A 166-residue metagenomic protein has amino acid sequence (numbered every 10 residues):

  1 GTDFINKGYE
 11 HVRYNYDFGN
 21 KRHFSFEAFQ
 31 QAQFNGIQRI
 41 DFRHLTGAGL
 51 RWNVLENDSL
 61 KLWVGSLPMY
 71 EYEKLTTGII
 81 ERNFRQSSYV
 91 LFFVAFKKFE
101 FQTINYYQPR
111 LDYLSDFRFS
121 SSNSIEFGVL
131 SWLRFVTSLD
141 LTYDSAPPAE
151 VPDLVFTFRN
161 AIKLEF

Functional and structural regions predicted by a protein language model:
G1-I5, F34-F42, T76-R82, R110-R118 (+1 more regions): Solvent-exposed loop/turn segments connecting transmembrane beta-strands in outer-membrane beta-barrel proteins
G1-R13, A28-I37, S120-E126, S138: Transmembrane beta-barrel domains of bacterial outer-membrane proteins
E10-Y14, A48, S88-V90, S121-N123 (+1 more regions): Membrane-embedded beta-strands of outer-membrane beta-barrel proteins, especially the hydrophobic/small aromatic
Y16-F18, A32, W52-V54, Y70 (+4 more regions): Residue-level signature of outer-membrane beta-barrel architecture
G19-F26, D58-L62, F93-F101, F127 (+2 more regions): Repeated loop/turn-to-beta-strand initiation elements of outer-membrane beta-barrel proteins
A28-A32, A48, V64-Y70, T103-P109 (+2 more regions): Transmembrane beta-barrel strands of outer-membrane/channel proteins
N35-I79: Hydrophobic, well-structured mid-protein blocks that either form specific transmembrane helices
L154-F166: Outer-membrane beta-barrel "beta-signal"
